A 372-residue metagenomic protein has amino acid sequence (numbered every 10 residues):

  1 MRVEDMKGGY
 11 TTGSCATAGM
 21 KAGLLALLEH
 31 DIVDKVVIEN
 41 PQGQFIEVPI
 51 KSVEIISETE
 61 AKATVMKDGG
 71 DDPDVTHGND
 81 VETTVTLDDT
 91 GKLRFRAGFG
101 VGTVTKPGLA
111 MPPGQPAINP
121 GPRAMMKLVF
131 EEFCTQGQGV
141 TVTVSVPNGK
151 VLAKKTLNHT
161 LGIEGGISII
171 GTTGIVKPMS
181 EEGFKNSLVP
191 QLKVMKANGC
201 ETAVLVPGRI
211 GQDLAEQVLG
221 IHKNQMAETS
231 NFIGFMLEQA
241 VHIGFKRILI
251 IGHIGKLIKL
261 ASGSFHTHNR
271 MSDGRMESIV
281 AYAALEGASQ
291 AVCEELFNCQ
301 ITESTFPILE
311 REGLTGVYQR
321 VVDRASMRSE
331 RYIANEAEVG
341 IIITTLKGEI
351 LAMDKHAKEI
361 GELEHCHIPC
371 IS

Functional and structural regions predicted by a protein language model:
M1-K155, H159-L161: Generic N-terminal targeting/processing segments that precede catalytic cores or assembly contacts
K7-G13, L161, I167, T172-Q191 (+2 more regions): A structural signal for small-residue-enriched, beta-sheet-centric alpha/beta enzyme cores and oligomeric scaffold folds
G78, E82, V218-I221, D354-I360: Surface-exposed flexible segments
D88, R123, V322, S326-S372: Extended hydrophobic packing segments that form well-structured cores
F99, G162, S230-N231, E364-I368 (+1 more regions): Proteins with a high burden of low-complexity, intrinsically disordered sequence enriched in S/T/G/P/A and R, requiring
T105, L152-K154, A215, L260 (+1 more regions): Short acidic, gly/pro-rich beta-turn/loop elements at beta-sheet edges and active-site/ligand-binding grooves
